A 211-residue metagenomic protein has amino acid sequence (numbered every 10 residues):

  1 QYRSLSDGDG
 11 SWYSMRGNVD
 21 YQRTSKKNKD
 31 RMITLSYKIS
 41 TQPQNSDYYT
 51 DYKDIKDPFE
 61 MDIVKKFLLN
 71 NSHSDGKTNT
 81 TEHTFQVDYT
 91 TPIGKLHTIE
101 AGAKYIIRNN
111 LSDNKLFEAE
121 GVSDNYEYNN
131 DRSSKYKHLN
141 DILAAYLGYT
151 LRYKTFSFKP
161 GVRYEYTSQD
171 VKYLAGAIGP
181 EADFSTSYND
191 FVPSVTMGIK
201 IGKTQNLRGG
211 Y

Functional and structural regions predicted by a protein language model:
Q1-Y211: Primarily recognizes Gram-negative and organellar outer-membrane beta-barrels
